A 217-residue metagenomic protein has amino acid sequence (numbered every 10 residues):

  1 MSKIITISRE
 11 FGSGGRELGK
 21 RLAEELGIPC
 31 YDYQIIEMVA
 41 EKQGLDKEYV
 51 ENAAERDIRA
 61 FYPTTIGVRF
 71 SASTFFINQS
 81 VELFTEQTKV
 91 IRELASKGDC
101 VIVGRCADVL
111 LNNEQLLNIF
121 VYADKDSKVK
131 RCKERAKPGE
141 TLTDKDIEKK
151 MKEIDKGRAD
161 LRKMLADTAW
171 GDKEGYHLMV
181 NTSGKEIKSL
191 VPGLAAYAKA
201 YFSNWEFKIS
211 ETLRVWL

Functional and structural regions predicted by a protein language model:
S2-I5: Extreme N-terminal starter segment of soluble prokaryotic enzymes
I7-K20: Glycine-rich phosphate-binding P-loop
P29-E41: Short beta-strand-centered segment that lines the nucleotide-binding/catalytic pocket of NTP-utilizing
A40-D99: ATP-dependent small-molecule kinase phosphotransfer cores that center on conserved nucleotide phosphate-binding segments
R59-T65, T141-I187: Small-molecule kinase domains that catalyze NTP-dependent phosphoryl transfer to phosphate-bearing small molecules
N113-K133, L142-I154: Conserved phosphate-donor/acceptor-positioning beta-strand/loop module used by diverse small-molecule
Y201-V215: C-terminal helical "lid" subdomain and adjoining coupling/linker elements of P-loop NTPases
